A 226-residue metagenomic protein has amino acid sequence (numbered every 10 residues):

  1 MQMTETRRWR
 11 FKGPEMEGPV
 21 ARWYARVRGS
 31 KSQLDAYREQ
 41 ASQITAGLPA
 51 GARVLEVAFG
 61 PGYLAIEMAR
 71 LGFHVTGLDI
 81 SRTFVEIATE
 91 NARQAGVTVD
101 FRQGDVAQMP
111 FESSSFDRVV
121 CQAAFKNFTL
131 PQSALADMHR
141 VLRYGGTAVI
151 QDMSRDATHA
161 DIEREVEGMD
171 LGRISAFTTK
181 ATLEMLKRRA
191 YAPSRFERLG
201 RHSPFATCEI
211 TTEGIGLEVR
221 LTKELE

Functional and structural regions predicted by a protein language model:
M1-P49: Conserved class I S-adenosyl-L-methionine
V27, M153-S203, E209-T211, G216: C-terminal alpha-helical "lid/dimerization" subdomain adjacent to the S-adenosyl-L-methionine
L55, P61-Q108: Class I SAM-dependent methyltransferase SAM/SAH-binding core
A107-R118: A short acidic, Gly/Pro-enriched loop at the edge of an enzyme's catalytic core that lines a small-molecule cofactor
R118-L130: A short SAM/SAH-binding and catalytic strip from SAM-dependent methyltransferases
Q132-Y144: A short glycine-rich, Lys/Arg-flanked "PGG" loop and its adjoining helix->strand segment in the class I
G146-D152: Conserved beta-strand signature within the Rossmann-like core of class I S-adenosyl-L-methionine
E218-E226: C-terminal lobe and adjacent flexible extensions of AdoMet/dcAdoMet transferase-like proteins
